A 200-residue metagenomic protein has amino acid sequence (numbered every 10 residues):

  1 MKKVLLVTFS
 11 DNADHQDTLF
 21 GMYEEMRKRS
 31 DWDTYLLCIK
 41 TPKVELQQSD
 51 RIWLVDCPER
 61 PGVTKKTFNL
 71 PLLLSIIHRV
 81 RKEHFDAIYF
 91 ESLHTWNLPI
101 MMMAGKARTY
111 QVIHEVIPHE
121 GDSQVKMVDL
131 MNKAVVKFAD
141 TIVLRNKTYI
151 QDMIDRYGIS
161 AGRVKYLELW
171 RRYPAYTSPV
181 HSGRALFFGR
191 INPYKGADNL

Functional and structural regions predicted by a protein language model:
F9-Q16, F20-L70, W96, Y149: N-terminal strand-loop element at the rim of the active site of nucleotide-sugar-dependent glycosyltransferases
D11-H15, P118, R172, R190-Y194: Nucleotide-sugar-dependent glycosyltransferase donor-binding/catalytic pocket residues
Q16-G21, N192-L200: A conserved mid-protein helix/loop that constitutes part of the nucleotide-sugar donor-binding site
L74-R81, M103, V125-I142: Membrane-proximal helix-turn-helix segments that form the acceptor-binding/catalytic region of lipid-linked
A87, M102-E120: Active-site proximal beta-strand in glycosyltransferases
F90-W96, I113: Short His-centered aromatic/hydrophobic patch
K137-Y176: Donor nucleotide-sugar binding/catalytic pocket of nucleotide-sugar-dependent glycosyltransferases
P179-G196: Conserved donor-binding/catalytic core segment of Leloir-type glycosyltransferases
